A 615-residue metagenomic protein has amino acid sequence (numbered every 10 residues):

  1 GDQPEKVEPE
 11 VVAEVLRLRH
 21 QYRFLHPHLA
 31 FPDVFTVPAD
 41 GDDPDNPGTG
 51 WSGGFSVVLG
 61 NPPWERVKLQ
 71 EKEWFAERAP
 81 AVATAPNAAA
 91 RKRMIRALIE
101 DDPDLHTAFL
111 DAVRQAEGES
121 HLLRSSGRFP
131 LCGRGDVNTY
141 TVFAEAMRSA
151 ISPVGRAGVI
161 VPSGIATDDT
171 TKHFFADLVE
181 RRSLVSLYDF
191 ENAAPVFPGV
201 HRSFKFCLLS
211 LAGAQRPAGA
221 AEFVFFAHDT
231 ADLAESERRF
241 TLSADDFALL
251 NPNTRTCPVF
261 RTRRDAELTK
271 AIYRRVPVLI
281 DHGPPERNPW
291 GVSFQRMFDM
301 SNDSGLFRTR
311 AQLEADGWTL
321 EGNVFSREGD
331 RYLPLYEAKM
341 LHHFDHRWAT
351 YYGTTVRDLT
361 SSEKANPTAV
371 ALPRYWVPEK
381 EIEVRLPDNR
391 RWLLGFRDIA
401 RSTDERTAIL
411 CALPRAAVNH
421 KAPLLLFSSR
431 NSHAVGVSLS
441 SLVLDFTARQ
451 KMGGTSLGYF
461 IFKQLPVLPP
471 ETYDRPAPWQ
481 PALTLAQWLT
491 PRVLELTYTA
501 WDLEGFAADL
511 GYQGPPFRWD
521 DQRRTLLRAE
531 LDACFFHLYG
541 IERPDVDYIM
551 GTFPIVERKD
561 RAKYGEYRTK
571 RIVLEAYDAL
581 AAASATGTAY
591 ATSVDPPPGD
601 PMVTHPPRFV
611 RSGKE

Functional and structural regions predicted by a protein language model:
G1-L29: Long amphipathic alpha-helical scaffold segments
R19-Y22, L29-E615: S-adenosyl-L-methionine
